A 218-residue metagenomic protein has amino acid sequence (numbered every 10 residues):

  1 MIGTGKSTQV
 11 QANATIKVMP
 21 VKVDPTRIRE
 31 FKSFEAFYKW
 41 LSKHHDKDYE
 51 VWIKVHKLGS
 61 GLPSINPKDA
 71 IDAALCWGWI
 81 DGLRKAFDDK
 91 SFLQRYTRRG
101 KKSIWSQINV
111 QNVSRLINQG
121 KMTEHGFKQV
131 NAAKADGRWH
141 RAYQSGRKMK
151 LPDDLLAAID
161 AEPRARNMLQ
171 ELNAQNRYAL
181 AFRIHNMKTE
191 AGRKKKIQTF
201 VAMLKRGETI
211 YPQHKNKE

Functional and structural regions predicted by a protein language model:
I2-G3, N13-E218: Charge-dense, helix-prone N-terminal extensions
Q9-Q11: Low-complexity, intrinsically disordered or signal/transmembrane-proximal segments
